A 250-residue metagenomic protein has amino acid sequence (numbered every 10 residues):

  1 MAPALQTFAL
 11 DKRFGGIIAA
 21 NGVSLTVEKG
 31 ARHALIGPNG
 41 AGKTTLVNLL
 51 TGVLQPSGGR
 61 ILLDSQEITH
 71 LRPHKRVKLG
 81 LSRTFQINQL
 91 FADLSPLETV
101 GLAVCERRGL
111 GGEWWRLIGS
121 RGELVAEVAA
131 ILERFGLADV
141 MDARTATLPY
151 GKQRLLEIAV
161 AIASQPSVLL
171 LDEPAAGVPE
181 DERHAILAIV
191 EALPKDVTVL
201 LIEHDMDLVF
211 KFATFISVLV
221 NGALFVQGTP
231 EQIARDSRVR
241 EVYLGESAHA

Functional and structural regions predicted by a protein language model:
A2-A250: Glycine-rich phosphate-binding loops of nucleotide-dependent enzymes
